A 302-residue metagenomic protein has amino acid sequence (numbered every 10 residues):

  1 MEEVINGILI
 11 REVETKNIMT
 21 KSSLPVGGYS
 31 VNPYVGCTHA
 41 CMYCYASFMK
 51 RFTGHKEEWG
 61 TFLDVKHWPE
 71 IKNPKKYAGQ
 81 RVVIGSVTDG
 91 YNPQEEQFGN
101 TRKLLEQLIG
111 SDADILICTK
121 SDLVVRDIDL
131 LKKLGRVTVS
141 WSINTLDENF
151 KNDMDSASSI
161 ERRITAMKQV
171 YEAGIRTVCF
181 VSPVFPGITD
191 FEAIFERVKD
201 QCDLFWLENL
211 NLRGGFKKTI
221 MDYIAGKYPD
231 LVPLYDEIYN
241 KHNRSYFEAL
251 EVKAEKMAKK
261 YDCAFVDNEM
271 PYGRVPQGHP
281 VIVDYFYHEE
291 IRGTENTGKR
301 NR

Functional and structural regions predicted by a protein language model:
M1-T138, L146-N149, I160-E161, T165 (+1 more regions): Conserved Radical SAM active-site core
E2-E14, E192-R302: Auxiliary Fe-S-binding modules of radical SAM enzymes
Y29, V82, I115, V139-W141 (+3 more regions): Hydrophobic faces of well-ordered beta-strands that scaffold small-molecule active sites in alpha/beta enzyme cores
V83-N92, D122-V125, V137-A157, P186 (+2 more regions): Conserved radical SAM core fold
I109, Y171-E172, K199, K259: Anion (oxyanion) recognition and catalysis
K120, S142, V266-M270: Conserved beta-strand termini and adjacent loop/short-helix elements that scaffold enzyme active sites in alpha/beta
K133-V139, K199-L204: Glycine-enriched alpha-helix->loop->beta-strand junction motifs that scaffold or abut catalytic
S156, K168-T189, N240-R244: Conserved strand-turn element in the central/C-terminal portion of the radical SAM core barrel that lines
